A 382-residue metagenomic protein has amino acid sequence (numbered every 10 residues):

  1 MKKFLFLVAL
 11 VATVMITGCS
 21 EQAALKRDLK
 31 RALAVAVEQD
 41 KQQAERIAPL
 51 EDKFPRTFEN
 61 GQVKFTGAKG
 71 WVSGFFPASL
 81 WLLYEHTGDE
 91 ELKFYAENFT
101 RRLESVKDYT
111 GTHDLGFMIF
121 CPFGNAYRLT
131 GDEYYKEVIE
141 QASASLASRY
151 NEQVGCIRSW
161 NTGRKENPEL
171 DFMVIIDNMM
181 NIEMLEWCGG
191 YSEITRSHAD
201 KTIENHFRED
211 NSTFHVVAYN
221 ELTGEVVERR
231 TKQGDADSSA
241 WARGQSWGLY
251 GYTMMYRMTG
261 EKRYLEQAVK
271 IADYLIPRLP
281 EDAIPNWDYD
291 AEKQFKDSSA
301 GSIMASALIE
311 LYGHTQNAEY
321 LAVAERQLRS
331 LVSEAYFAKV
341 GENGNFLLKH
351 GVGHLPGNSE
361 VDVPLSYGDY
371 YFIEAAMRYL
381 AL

Functional and structural regions predicted by a protein language model:
F4-T13: Sec-dependent N-terminal signal peptides
T17-G18: C-terminal motif of bacterial Sec signal peptides marking the signal peptidase cleavage site
Q22-L382: Glycan-recognition and catalytic cores of secretory/periplasmic carbohydrate-active enzymes
